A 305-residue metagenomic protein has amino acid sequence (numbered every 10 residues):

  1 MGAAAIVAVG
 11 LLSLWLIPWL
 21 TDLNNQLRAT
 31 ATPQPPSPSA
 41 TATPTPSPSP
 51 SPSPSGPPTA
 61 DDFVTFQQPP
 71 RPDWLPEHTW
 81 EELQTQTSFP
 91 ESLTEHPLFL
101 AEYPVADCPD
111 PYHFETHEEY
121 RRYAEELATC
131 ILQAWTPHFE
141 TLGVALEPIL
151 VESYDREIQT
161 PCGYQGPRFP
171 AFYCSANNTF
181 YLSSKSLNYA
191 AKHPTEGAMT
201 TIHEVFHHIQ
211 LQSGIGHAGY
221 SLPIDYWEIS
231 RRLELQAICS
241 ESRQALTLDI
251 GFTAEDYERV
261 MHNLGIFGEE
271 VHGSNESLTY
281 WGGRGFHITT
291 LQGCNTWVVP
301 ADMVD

Functional and structural regions predicted by a protein language model:
M1-A42, S51-H96: Hydrophobic single-pass membrane-targeting/anchoring helices
A101-R121: Acidic/histidine-rich, surface-exposed loop or edge segments in extracytoplasmic proteins
E119-A176: Auxiliary, metal-adjacent structural segments of Zn-dependent hydrolase domains
S184-T201, W227-I229: Short pre-active-site segment immediately N-terminal to the catalytic Zn-binding motif
T201-Q210, Q236, S240: Active-site His/Glu-centered metal-binding helix of metallohydrolases
V205-S221: Catalytic Zn2+-binding segment of zinc metalloproteases
D225-T253: Post-HExxH zinc-binding segment in Zn-dependent metallohydrolases
L246-D305: Long, well-structured alpha-helical subdomains associated with metal-dependent extracellular/ecto-lumenal hydrolases
